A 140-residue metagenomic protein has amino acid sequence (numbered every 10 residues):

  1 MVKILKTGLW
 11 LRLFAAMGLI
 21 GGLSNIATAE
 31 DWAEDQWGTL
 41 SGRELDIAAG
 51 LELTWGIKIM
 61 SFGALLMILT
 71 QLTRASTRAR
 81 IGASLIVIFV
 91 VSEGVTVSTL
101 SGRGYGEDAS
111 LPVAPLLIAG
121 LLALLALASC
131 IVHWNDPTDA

Functional and structural regions predicted by a protein language model:
M1-G21, W134-D136: Cytosolic juxtamembrane helix and N-cap/initiation of the first transmembrane helix
A16-G56: Hydrophobic transmembrane helix segments
I20, D46-Q71, I88-V91: Core segments of alpha-helical transmembrane spans in multipass integral membrane proteins
G50-I59, P112-L122: Alpha-helical transmembrane segments of polytopic membrane proteins
L69-V87: Loop-to-transmembrane helix junctions at the membrane interface
I81-S98, I118-L125: Hydrophobic alpha-helical membrane segments
G94-A114, H133-W134: Membrane-helix boundary connector in multi-pass membrane proteins
L121-A140: Membrane-water interface at the C-terminal end of transmembrane alpha helices
